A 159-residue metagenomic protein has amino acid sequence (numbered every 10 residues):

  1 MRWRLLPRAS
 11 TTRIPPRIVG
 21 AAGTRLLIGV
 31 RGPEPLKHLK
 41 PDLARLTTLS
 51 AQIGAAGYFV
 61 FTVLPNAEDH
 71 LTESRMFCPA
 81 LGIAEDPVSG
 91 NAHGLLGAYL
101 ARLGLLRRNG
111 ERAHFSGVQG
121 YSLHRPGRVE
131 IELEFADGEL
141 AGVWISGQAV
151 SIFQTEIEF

Functional and structural regions predicted by a protein language model:
M1-F159: Active-site proximal loop and beta-alpha junction motif in alpha/beta enzyme cores
